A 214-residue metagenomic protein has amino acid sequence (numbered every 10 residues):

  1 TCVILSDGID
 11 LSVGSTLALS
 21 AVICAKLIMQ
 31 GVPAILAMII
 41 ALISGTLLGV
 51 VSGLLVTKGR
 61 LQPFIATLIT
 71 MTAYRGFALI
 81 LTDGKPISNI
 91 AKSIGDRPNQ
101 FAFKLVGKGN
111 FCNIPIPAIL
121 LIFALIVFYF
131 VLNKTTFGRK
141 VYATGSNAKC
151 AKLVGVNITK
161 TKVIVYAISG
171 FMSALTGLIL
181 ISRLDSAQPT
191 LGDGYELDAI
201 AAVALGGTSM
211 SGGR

Functional and structural regions predicted by a protein language model:
T1, L5, S15-L19, K26 (+6 more regions): Residue-level recognition of specific faces of alpha-helices
T1-C2, I23-L27, V50-L54, G76-F77 (+4 more regions): Alpha-helical transmembrane segments of multipass membrane proteins
T1-Q30, L55-L61, I200, G207-R214: Single transmembrane alpha-helix segments in multi-pass membrane proteins
V13-A21, A37-G45, P63, T67-M71 (+2 more regions): Alpha-helical transmembrane segments of multi-pass membrane proteins, especially transporters and channels
P33-A41, L47-S52, V56, N110-A187: Helix-loop-helix "hairpin" substructures at the membrane interface of multi-pass membrane proteins
P63-K134, T161-I164, L184-G192: Transmembrane helix-bundle core of multi-pass membrane transporters and related energy-transducing complexes
A73, C150-A151, A204: Hydrophobic/aromatic residues within transmembrane alpha-helices of multi-pass small-molecule transporters
A167, S173-I179, R183-R214: Transmembrane alpha-helical segments in multi-pass inner-membrane proteins
